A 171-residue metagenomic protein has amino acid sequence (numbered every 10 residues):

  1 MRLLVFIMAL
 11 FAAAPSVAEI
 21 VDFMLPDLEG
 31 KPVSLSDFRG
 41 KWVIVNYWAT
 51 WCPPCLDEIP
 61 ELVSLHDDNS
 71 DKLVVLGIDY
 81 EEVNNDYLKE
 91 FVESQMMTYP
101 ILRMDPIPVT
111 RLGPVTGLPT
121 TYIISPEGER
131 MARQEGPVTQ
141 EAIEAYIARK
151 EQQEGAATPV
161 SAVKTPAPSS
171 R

Functional and structural regions predicted by a protein language model:
R2-A13: Bacterial N-terminal signal peptides
F11-L35: N-terminal "domain-start" segment that seeds a small globular fold
I20-V21, V43, L118-P119: Short loop/turn microsegments at loop-to-beta-strand junctions
S34-C52: Short active-site neighborhood of thiol/selenol oxidoreductases, capturing the structured segment around
L56-Q95, M104-V109: Structural microenvironment flanking redox-active thiols in thiol-disulfide oxidoreductases
V92-P126: Short, internal strand/loop/helix patches that form the active-site neighborhood or redox-interaction surface
T120-R171: Thiol-/selenol-based redox modules, centered on thioredoxin-like and closely related oxidoreductase domains
